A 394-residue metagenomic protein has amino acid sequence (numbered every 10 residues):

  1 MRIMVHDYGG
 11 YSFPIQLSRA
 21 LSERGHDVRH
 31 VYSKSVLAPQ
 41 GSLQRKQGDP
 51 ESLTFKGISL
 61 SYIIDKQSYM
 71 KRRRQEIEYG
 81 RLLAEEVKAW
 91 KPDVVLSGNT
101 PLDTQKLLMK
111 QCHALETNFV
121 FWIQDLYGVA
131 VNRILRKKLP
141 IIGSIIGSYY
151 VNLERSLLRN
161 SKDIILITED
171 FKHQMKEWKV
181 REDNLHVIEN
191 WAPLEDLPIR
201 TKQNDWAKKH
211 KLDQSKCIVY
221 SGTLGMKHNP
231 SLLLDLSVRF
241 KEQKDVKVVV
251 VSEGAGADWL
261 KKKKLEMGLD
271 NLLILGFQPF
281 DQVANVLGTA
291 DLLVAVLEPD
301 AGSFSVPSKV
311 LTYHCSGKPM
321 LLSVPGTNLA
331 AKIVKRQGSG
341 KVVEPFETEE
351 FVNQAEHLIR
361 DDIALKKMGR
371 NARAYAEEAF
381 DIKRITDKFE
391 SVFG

Functional and structural regions predicted by a protein language model:
M1-D49, F240: N-terminal subdomain of nucleotide-sugar transferases
S12, H228, F277-V286, L293-H314 (+1 more regions): Nucleotide-sugar-dependent
I63-Q67, T117-V151, E195: Acceptor-binding helix/loop patch of EC 2.4 sugar-transfer enzymes, predominantly nucleotide-sugar-dependent
K106, K110-A114, Y127, S144-L166: Membrane-proximal helix-turn-helix segments that form the acceptor-binding/catalytic region of lipid-linked
D170, W191: Carbohydrate-associated surface elements
K209-H228, L234-S237, V249: Conserved donor-binding/catalytic core segment of Leloir-type glycosyltransferases
V249-S252, A257-A284: Nucleotide-activated donor-binding/catalytic signature segment of Leloir-type glycosyltransferases, i.e., the conserved
E350, H357, A364-E378: A short, well-ordered alpha-helix in the C-terminal region of glycosyltransferases
